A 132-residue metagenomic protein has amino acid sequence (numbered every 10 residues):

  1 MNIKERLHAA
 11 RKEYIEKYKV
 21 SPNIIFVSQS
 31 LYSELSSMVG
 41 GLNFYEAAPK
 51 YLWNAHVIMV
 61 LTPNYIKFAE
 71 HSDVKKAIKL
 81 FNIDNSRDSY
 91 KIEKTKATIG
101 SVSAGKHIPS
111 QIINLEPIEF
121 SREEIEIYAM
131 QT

Functional and structural regions predicted by a protein language model:
M1-E5, R11: Exposed extracellular interaction/assembly regions and N-terminal maturation sites
A10-R11, N43: Residue-level detector of functional hotspots within protein domains
E16-S101, H107-T132: Extended oligomerization regions of viral-like shell subunits
